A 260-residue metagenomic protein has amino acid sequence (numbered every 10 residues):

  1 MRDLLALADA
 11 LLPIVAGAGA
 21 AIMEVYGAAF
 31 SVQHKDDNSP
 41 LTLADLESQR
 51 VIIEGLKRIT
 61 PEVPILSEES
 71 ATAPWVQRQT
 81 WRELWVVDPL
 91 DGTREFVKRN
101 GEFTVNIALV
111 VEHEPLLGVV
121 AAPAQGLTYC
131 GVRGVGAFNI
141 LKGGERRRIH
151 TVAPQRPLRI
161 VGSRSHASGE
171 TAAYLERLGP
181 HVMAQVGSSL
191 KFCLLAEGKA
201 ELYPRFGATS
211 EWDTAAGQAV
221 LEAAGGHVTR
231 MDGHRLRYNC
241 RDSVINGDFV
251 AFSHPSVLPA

Functional and structural regions predicted by a protein language model:
M1-L90, G169, A173-E176, H234 (+1 more regions): N-terminal subdomain of lithium-sensitive/metallo-dependent phosphomonoesterases centered on the IMPase/IPPase/PAP
M1-P13, A173-R177, C193-A260: Oxyanion/phosphate-interacting regions
I22, D45, L56, T93 (+6 more regions): Residue-level signal for inorganic ion chemistry
S31, P64, H181-V182, H227: Conserved beta-strand segments of alpha/beta enzyme cores
W81-P123: Glycine-rich active-site/cofactor-binding loop and its immediate structural neighborhood
I107-C193, C240-A260: Acidic beta-strand-loop-alpha-helix segment within the catalytic core of divalent metal-dependent phosphate-processing
